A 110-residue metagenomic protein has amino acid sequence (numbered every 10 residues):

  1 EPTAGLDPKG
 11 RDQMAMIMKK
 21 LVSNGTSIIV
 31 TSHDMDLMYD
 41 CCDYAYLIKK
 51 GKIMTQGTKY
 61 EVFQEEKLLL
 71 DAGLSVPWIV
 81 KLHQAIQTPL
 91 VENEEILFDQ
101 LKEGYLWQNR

Functional and structural regions predicted by a protein language model:
E1-P2: Walker B catalytic motif
P8-G10: Helix N-cap at the start of a conserved alpha-helix in ABC-type nucleotide-binding domains
S32-H33: H-loop/switch region of ABC-family ATPase nucleotide-binding domains
M38-D40: A short, surface-exposed alpha-helical micro-motif characterized by mixed small hydrophobic and charged/polar residues
K50-G51: Conserved ABC ATPase "signature" C-loop
Q56-G57: ABC ATPase "signature
L69-R110: ABC ATPase nucleotide-binding domains
